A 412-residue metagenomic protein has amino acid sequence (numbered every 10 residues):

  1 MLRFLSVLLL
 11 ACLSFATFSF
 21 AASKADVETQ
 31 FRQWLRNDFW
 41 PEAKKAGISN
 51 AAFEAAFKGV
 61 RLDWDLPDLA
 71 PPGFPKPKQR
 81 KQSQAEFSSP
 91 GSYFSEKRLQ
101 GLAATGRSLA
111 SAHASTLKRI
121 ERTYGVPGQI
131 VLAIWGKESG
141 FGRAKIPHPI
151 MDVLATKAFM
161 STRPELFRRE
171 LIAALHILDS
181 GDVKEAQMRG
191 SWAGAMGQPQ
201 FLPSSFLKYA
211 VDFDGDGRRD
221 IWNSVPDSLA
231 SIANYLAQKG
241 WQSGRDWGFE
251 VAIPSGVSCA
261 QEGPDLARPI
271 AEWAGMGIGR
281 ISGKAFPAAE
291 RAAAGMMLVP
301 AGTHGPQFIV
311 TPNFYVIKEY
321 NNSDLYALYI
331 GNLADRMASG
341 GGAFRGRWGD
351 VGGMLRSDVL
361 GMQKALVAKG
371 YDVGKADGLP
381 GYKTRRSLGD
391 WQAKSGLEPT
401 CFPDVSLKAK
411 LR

Functional and structural regions predicted by a protein language model:
S6-A16: Bacterial N-terminal signal peptides
A22-E121: An acidic, Gly/Ser/Thr/Pro-rich helix-cap/linker signature
R36-F53, K58-D65, R122-G125, G136-R143 (+10 more regions): Sec-exported extracytoplasmic/periplasmic mature domains
F53-Q79, W135-S139, P149-D152, E250-S255 (+2 more regions): Acidic helix-start/capping segments at beta-turn-to-alpha-helix junctions
Q82-A237, W247: Acidic/His-rich structured neighborhood in mature extracellular/periplasmic domains
E185, R189-E319, A327: Flexible, glycine-rich surface segments
T311-D324, N332-G378: Acidic, Ser/Thr/Pro/Gly-enriched interdomain connector segments
M354-V359, V367-L411: Short acidic, glycine/serine/threonine-rich helix-capping segments at coil-helix boundaries
